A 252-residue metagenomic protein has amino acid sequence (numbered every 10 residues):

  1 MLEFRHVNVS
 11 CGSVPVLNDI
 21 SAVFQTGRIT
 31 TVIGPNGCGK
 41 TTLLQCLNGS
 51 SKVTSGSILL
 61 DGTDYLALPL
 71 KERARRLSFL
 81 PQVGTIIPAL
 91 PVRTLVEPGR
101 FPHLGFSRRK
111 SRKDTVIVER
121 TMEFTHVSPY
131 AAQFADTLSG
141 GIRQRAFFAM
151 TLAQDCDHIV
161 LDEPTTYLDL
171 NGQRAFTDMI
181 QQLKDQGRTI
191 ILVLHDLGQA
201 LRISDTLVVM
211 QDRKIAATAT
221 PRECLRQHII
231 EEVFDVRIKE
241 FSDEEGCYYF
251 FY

Functional and structural regions predicted by a protein language model:
I33-P35: The feature captures the beta-strand-to-loop junction immediately N-terminal to the Walker
N48: Helix-to-loop junction immediately C-terminal to a conserved catalytic motif
G56-D64: Conserved ABC transporter NBD signature motif
E97, R112-Y130, D155: Conserved ABC ATPase "signature" region
F134-L138: Conserved ABC ATPase signature
I159-E163: Catalytic Walker B motif of ABC-type/P-loop ATPase nucleotide-binding domains
